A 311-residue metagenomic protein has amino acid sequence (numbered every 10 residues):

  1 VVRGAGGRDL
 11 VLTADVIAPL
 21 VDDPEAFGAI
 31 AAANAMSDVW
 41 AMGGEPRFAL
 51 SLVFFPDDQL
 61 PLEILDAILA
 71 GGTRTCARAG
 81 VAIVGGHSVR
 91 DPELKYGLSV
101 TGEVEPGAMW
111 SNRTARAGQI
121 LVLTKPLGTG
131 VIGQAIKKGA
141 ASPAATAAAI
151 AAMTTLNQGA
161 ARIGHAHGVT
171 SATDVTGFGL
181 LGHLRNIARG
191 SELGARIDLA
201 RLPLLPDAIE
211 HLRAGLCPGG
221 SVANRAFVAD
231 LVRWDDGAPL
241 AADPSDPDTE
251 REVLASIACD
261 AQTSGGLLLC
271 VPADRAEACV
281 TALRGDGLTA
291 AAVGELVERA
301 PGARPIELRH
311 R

Functional and structural regions predicted by a protein language model:
V1-A149, D260: Glycine-rich phosphate/pyrophosphate-binding loop regions near the starts of catalytic domains
T13, A172, V293: Generic enzyme active-site microenvironment
F27-A32, L156, T176-L180, T263: Catalytic-loop motifs flanking and including active-site residues across diverse enzymes
A49-S51, S171, A195: Hydrophobic faces of well-ordered beta-strands that scaffold small-molecule active sites in alpha/beta enzyme cores
D57-A82, V89-Y96, A166, T176-R311: Glycine-/charge-enriched secondary-structure boundary and capping motifs
H87, R113, T124, A149-M153 (+3 more regions): Glycine- and other small-residue-rich loops at beta-strand/loop junctions that grip anionic moieties
R116, T155-V169, T249-E252: Short, hydrophobic/aliphatic alpha-helical segments
P143-I150, T170, G220-F227: Adenine-nucleotide phosphate-binding core of ATP-dependent small-molecule kinases
